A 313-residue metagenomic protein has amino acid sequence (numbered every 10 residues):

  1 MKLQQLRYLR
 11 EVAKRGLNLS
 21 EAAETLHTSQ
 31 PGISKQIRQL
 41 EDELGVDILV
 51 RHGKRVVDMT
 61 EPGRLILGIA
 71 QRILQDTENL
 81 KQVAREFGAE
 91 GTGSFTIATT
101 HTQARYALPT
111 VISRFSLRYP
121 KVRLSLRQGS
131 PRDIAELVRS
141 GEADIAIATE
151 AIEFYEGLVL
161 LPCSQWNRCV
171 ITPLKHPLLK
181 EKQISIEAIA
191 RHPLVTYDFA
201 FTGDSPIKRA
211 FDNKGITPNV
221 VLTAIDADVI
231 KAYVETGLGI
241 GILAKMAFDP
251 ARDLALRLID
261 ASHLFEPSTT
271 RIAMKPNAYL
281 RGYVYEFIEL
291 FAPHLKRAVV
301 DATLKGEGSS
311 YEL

Functional and structural regions predicted by a protein language model:
V12-S29: Short helix-boundary/capping micro-motifs
E41-E61: A short LG(V/I)-centered, amphipathic sequence patch enriched for acidic residue(s) preceding the LG motif
F87, T110-R114, R132-R168, T172 (+2 more regions): Short beta-strand-centered segments that line the small-molecule binding cleft or hinge of alpha/beta clamshell
T92-F154, T217, T223-A224: Central regulatory/effector-binding core of bacterial HTH transcription factors
S130-A143, T149, A200-R257, G306-E307 (+1 more regions): Hydrophobic hinge/microswitch elements
Y155-W166, D228-N277, E286: Beta-alpha-beta core module
G157-L194: Flexible hinge/capping segments at coil-to-helix
L178-L179, P193-K214, L280-L290, R297-E307: Secondary-structure junction motif
